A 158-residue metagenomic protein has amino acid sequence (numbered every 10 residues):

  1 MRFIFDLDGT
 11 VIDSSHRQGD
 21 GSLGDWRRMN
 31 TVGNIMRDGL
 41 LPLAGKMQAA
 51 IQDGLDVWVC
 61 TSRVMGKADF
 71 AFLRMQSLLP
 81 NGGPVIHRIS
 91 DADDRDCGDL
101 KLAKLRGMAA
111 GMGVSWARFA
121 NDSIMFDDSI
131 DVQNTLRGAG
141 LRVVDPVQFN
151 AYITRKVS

Functional and structural regions predicted by a protein language model:
M1-G98: Alpha-helical substrate-recognition element adjacent to the catalytic core
V11, Q18-G21, W116, R137-A139 (+1 more regions): Flexible, surface-exposed loop/gating regions in the mature catalytic domains of secreted/periplasmic hydrolases
Q48-I51, S77, R106-A109, G113-A117 (+1 more regions): N-terminal cationic-hydrophobic initiation segments that often serve targeting/anchoring roles
F70-L79, M108, N134-L141: Short, aromatic/basic amphipathic alpha-helical patches
H87-R88, D96, L100, S115-F119 (+1 more regions): Short, solvent-exposed coil/turn linker segments
S90-A103, F149-K156: A short acidic, often aromatic-flanked loop/helix-cap motif at beta-alpha or helix-coil junctions that lines enzyme
L102-I130: Conserved Lys-Pro-Asp/Glu-containing loop-to-beta segment of HAD-superfamily phosphomonoesterases, centered on
F119-S158: Acidic, Mg2+-coordinating phosphoryl-transfer loop and its flanking beta/alpha structural elements, shared across
